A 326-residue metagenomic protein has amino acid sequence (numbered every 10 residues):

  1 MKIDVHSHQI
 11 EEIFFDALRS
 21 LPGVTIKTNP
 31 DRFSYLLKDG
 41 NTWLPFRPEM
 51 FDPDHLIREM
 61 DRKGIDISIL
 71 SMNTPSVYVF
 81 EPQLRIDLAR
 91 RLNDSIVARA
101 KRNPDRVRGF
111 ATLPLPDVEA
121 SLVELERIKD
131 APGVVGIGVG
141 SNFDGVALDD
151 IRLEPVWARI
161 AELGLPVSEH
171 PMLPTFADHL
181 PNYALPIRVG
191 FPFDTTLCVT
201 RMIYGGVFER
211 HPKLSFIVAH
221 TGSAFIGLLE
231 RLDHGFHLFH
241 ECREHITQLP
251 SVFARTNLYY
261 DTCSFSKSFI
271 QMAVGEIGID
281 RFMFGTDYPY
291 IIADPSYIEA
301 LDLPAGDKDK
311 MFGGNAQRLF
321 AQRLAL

Functional and structural regions predicted by a protein language model:
M1-V5, I10-I67, D94-R102, V123-R127 (+4 more regions): Mid-to-C-terminal alpha-helical segments outside catalytic/metal-binding sites
I3-V5, S68-L70, R108-A111, I137-V139 (+4 more regions): Hydrophobic faces of well-ordered beta-strands that scaffold small-molecule active sites in alpha/beta enzyme cores
H8-M50, P174-F193, L232-T256: Active-site gating loops and adjacent loop-to-helix segments of metal-dependent hydrolytic enzymes
E11, P166, P171, P212-S215: Short, proline-centered helix/strand-breaking motifs
D39-G40, P104-G109, G133-G136, P212 (+2 more regions): Short, surface-exposed connector motifs at secondary-structure boundaries
F46-F51, V77-F80, L115-S121, D144-I151 (+3 more regions): Acidic-and-aromatic substrate-binding clefts and catalytic sites of carbohydrate-active enzymes
D66-M202, L326: Active-site gating/metal-coordination segments in enzymes
A177, A184-I203, R210, S215-L326: H/E-rich (His + Asp/Glu) clusters that bind or coordinate divalent metals
